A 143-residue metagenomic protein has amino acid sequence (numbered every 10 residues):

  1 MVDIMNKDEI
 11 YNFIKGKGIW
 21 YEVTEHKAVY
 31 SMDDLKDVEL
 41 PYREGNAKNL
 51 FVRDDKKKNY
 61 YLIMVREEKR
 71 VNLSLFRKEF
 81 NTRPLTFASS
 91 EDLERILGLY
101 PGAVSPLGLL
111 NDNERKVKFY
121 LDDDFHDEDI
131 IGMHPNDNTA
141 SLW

Functional and structural regions predicted by a protein language model:
M1-W143: Extended, low-hydrophobicity, polar/charged segments
